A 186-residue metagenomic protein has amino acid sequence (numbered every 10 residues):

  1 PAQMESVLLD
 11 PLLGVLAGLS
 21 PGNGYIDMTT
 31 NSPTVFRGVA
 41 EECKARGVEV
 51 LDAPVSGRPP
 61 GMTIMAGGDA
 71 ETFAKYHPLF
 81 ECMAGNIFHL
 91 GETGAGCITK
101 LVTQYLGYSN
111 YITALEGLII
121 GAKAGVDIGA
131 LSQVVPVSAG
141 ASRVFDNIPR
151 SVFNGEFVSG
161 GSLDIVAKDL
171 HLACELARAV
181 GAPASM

Functional and structural regions predicted by a protein language model:
P1, G24, A45-E49, G125-V126 (+1 more regions): Domain-wide signal for the mature, well-folded portions of proteins, strongly enriched in nucleus-encoded organellar
A2, V7-L9, T30-Y108: Rossmann-fold dinucleotide-binding core
E5, L9, L13-A17, H171: Amphipathic, non-transmembrane alpha-helical secondary structure
G14-L19, E42-C43, I120: A short helix-coil junction within the Rossmann-fold of NAD(P)-dependent oxidoreductases
L16-T34: ADP-ribose/adenylate-binding Rossmann-like module
G24, E49, T63, P183-S185: Proline-centered loop/turn at the N-terminus of a beta-strand
K75, A95-M186: Helical "substrate-binding/catalytic lid" subdomain of Rossmann-like NAD(P)-dependent dehydrogenases/reductases
